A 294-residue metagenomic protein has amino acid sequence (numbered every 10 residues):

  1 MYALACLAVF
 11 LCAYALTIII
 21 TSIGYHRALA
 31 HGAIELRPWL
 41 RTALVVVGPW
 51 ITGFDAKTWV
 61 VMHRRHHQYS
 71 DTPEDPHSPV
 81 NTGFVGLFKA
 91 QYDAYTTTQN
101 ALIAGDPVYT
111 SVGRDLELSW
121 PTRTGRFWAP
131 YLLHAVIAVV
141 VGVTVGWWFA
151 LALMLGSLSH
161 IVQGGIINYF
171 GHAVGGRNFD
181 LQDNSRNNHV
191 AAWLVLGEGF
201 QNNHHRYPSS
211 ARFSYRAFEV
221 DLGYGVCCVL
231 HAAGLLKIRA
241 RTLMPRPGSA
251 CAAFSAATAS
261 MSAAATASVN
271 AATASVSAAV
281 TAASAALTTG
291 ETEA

Functional and structural regions predicted by a protein language model:
M1-I166, S210-A294: Non-catalytic, topology-defining segments of multipass membrane proteins
F84-L87, G175-D180: Short alpha-helical linear motifs
S111-L118, R177-F200, H204-Y207: Active-site-proximal inter-transmembrane loops
Y169: Glycine-rich, pocket-lining loop/helix-strand segments that form or immediately flank
